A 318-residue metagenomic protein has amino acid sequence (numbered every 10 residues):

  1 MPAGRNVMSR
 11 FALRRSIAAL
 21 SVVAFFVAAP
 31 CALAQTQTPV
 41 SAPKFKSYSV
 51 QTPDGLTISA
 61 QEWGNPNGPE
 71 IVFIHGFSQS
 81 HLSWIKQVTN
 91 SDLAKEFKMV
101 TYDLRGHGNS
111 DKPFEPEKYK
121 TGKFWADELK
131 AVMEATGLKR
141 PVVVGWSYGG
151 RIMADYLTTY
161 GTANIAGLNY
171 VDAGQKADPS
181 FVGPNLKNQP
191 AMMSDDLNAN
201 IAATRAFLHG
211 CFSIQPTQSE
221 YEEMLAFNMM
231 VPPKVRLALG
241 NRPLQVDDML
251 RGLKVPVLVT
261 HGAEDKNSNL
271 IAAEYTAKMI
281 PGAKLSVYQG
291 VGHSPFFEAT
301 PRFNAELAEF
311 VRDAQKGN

Functional and structural regions predicted by a protein language model:
P53, Q61, T101-V144, Y148 (+1 more regions): Active-site loop/oxyanion-hole signature of alpha/beta-hydrolase fold enzymes
L56-K112: Conserved HGGG/HGGXW glycine-rich cap/lid loop of the alpha/beta-hydrolase fold
A154-T159, A163-L197: Flexible "cap/lid" loop of the alpha/beta hydrolase fold
S180-N185, L197-R251: Conserved alpha/beta-hydrolase catalytic His-Asp/Glu region
L253, V259-H261: Short beta-strand/loop motif that positions the catalytic acidic residue of the alpha/beta-hydrolase fold
V255, N269-K278: Short alpha-helix in the alpha/beta-hydrolase fold that links the catalytic acid
E264-S268: Acidic catalytic loop of the alpha/beta-hydrolase fold
A283-N318: Catalytic active-site module of serine/aspartate enzymes centered on a nucleophile-bearing elbow/loop
